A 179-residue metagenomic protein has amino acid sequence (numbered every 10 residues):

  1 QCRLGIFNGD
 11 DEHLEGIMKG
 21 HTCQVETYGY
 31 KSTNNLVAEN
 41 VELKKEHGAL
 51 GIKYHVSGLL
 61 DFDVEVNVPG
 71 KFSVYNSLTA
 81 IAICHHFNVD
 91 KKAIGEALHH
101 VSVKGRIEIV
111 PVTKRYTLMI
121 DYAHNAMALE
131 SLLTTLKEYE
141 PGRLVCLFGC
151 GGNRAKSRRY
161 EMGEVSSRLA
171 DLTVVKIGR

Functional and structural regions predicted by a protein language model:
Q1-G20, A126-E130, R154: Flexible active-site lid/hinge loop adjacent to a nucleotide/diphosphate and Mg2+-phosphate binding pocket
C2-R3, C23, G142, A170: Short glycine-/polar-rich loops that comprise or flank the Walker A/P-loop and associated switch/sensor motifs
G5-G9, L147-F148, D171-G178: Short internal beta-strands
I6, Q24-E26, E39, V145 (+1 more regions): Hydrophobic/aromatic beta-strand patches that form the interior of the parallel beta-sheet core in alpha/beta enzyme
I6-F7, T27, E96, I120: General beta-strand structural signal in soluble alpha/beta enzymes
E15-D63, V103-R106, V110: Extended acidic/charged loop-beta regions that coordinate divalent cations and stabilize anionic phosphate/carboxylate
Y30, G151, I177-R179: Short, ordered loop/turn segments at secondary-structure junctions
Y54-L172: Nucleotide phosphate-binding/pyrophosphate-handling subdomain across enzymes that bind or process nucleotide phosphates
